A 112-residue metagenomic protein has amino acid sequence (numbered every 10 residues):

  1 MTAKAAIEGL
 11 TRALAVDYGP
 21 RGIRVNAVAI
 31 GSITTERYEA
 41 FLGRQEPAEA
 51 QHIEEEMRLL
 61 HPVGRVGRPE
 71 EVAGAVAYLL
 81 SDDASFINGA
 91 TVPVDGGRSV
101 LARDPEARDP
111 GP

Functional and structural regions predicted by a protein language model:
A3, T11: Active-site helix of classical SDR
A6: NAD(P)H cofactor-binding loop motif with strongest signal on the N-terminal glycine-rich segment
A13, F41-R44, A90: Residue-level signal for well-ordered alpha-helical positions
V16-P20, S85: Alpha-helical segment proximal to the catalytic Tyr-Lys
P20, S32-L60, L101-P112: A glycine/serine/threonine-rich, flexible loop-to-helix segment that serves as the NAD(P) cofactor-binding "lid"
V25-V28, Y38, G89, V94: Hydrophobic structural elements of the Rossmann-like NAD(P)H-binding subdomain that define the short-chain
A27, E49-D83, I87, G96: C-terminal helical subdomain
A77, N88-P112: Short C-terminal tail/terminal secondary-structure segment of NAD(P)H-dependent dehydrogenase/reductase domains
